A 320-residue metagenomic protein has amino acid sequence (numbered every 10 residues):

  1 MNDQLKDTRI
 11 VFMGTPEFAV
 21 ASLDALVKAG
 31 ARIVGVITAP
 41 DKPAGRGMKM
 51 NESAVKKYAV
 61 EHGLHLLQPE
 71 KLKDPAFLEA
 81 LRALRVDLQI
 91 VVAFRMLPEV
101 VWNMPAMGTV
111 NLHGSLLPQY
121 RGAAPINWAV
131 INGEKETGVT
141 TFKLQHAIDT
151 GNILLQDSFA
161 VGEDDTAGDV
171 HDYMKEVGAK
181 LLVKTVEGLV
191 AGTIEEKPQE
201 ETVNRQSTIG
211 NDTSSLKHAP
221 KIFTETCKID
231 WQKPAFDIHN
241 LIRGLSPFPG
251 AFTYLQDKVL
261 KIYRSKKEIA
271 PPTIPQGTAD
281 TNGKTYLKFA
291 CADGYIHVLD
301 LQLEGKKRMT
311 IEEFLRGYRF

Functional and structural regions predicted by a protein language model:
N2-R46: N-terminal Rossmann-like dinucleotide-binding module
D3, T226-F320: An anion-binding loop in the catalytic cleft
R9, R32, G63-H65, G108: Conserved beta-strand segments of alpha/beta enzyme cores
T15-F18, E70-K73, A93-M96, L245 (+1 more regions): Short beta->alpha connector loops
A29, A39, L88-H218: Donor/substrate-binding cores of folate-linked one-carbon enzymes
P43-R85: N-terminal glycine-/serine-/threonine-rich beta1-alpha1-beta2 phosphate-ribose binding loop of Rossmann-like
G188-P198, V203-N204, T208-Y254: Active-site-lining helix/loop region of Rossmann-like oxidoreductase modules
